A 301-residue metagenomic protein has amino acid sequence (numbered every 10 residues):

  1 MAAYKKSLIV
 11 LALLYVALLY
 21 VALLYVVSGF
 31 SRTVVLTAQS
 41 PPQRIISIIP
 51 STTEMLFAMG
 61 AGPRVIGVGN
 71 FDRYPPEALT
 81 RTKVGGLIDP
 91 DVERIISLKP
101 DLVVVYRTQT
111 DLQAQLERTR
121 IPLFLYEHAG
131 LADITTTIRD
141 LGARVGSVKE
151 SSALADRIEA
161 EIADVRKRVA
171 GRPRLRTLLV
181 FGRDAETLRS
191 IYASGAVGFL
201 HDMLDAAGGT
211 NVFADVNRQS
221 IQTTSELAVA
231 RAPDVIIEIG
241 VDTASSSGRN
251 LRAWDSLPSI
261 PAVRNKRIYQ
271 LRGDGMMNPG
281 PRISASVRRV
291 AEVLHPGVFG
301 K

Functional and structural regions predicted by a protein language model:
M1-P42: Intrinsic disorder/low-complexity segments
P41-R44, D111-L188, F213-R218, K266-K301: Extracytoplasmic substrate-binding proteins
Q43-L98, L102-L112, I121, G209-V212: A short, structured surface patch at a secondary-structure boundary
S51-M55, A61, T80, D91 (+13 more regions): Stable alpha-helical elements in mature extracytoplasmic
S51-M55, F71-Y74, L102-V103, Q109-Q113 (+6 more regions): Solvent-exposed loop/turn segments at secondary-structure junctions within structured extracellular/periplasmic domains
V92-K99, R118-T119, T223-A232: Short helices/loops that flank or line small-molecule/ion binding pockets
T110-R118, V235-A253: A ligand-binding cleft/hinge motif common to bilobed small-molecule-binding domains
S194-S220, G240, Y269-Q270: His/Asp/Glu-enriched short active-site or ligand-binding loop at hydrolase and phosphoryl-transfer sites
